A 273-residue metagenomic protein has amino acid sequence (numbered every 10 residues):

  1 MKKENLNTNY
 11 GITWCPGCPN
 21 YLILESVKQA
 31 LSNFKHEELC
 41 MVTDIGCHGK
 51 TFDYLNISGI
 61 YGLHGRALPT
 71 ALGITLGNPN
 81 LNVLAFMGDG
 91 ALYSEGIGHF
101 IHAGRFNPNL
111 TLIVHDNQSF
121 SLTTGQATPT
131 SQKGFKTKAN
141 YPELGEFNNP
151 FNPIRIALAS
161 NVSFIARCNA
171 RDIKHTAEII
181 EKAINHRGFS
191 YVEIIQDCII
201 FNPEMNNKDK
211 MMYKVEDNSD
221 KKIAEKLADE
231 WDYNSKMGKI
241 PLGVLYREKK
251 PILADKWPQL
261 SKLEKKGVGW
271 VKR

Functional and structural regions predicted by a protein language model:
K2-L63: Active-site diphosphate/adenylate-binding microenvironment
N9-Y10, D197-R273: Flexible, low-complexity linker and terminal segments
Y10, F34-L39, G77-V83, R105-T111 (+4 more regions): Short coil/turn connectors at secondary-structure junctions
V42-D44, F86-M87, T111-D116, E193-I195 (+1 more regions): Short beta-strand segments
I45-C47, N117-S119, D172, I195-F201 (+1 more regions): Glycine-rich beta-alpha junction loops
C47-S121: Thiamine diphosphate
T128-K182: Conserved thiamine diphosphate
A159-N169, R187, Y191-I199, P203-M205: Active-site rim beta-loop-alpha module in soluble metabolic enzymes
